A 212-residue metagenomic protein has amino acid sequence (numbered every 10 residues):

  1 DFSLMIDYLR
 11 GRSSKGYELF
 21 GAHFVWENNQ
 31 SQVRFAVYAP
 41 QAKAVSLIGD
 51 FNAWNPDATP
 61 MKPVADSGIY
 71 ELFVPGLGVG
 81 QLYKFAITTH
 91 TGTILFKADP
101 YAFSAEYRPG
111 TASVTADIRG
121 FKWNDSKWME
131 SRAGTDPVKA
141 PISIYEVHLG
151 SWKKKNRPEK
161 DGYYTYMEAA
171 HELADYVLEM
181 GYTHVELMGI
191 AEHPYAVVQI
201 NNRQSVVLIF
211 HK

Functional and structural regions predicted by a protein language model:
D1-R34, V64-E146, S151-E159, E168 (+1 more regions): The feature marks proteins involved in alpha-glucan
V37, F85, V147, V177 (+1 more regions): Conserved, mostly hydrophobic/aromatic
Y38-V45: Short proline/glycine-enriched turn/loop motifs at strand-loop junctions of beta-rich domains
V45-L47, Y83: Short beta-strand elements bearing conserved aromatic residues within extracellular beta-rich modules
D50-N55, H90: Change "in extracellular beta-sheet-rich domains … of secreted and cell-surface proteins" to "in beta-sheet-rich domains
D57-A65: Solvent-exposed serine/threonine-rich low-complexity stretches and specific carbohydrate-binding patches
S143, E159-G162, H193-K212: Aromatic- and acidic-residue-enriched carbohydrate-binding clefts of CAZyme catalytic domains
H171-H193: Catalytic domains of carbohydrate-active enzymes, especially glycoside hydrolases
